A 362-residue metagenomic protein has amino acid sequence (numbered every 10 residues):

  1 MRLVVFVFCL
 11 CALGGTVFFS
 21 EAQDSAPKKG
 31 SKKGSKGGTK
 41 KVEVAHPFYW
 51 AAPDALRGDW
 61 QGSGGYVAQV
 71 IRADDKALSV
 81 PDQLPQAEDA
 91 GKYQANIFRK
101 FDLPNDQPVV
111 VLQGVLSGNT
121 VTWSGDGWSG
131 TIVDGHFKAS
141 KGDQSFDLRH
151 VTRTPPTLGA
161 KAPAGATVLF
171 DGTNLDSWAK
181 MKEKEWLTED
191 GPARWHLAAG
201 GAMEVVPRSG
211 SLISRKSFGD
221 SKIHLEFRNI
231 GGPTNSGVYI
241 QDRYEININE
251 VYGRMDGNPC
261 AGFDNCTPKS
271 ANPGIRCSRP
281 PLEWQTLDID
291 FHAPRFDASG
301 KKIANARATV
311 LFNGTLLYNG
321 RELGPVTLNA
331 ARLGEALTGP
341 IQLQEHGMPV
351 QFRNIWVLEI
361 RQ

Functional and structural regions predicted by a protein language model:
M1-Q23: N-terminal export/membrane-targeting signals
D24-A55, D59, G65-V67, I71-Q362: Carbohydrate-interacting regions of secretory-pathway proteins
